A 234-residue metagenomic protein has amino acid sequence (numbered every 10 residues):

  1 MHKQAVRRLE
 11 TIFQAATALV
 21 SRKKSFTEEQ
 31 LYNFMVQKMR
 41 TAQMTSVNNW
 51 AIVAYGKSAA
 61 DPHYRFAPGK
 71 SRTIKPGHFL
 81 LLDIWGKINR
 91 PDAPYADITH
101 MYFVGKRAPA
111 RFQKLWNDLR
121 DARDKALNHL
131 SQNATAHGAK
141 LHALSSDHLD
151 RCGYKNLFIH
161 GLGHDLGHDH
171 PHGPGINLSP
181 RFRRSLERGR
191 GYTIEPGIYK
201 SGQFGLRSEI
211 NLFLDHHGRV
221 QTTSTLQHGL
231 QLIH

Functional and structural regions predicted by a protein language model:
M1-H234: Active-site neighborhoods and metal-handling regions in enzymes and metal-associated proteins
